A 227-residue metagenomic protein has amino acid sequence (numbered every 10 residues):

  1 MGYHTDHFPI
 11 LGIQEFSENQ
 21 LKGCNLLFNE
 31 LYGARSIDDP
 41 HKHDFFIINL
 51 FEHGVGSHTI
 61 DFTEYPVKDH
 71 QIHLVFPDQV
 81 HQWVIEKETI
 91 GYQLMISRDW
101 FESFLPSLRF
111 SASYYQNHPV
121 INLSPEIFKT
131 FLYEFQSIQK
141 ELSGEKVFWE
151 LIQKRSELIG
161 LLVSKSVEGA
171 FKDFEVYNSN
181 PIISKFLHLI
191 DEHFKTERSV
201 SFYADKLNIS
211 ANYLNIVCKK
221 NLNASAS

Functional and structural regions predicted by a protein language model:
M1-G56, T63-Y65: Generic protein-terminus/edge-of-domain signal
G2-G23, V84-L142, G160: A hydrophobic/aromatic-rich effector-binding and dimerization subdomain of bacterial HTH-type transcriptional regulators
E52, L132-S143, L187, D191-F194: Regular secondary-structure segments
S57-T59, V75, H81-E86: Short beta-strand His + acidic residue motifs that chelate non-heme Fe in jelly-roll/DSBH and cupin folds
F62-P77: Short acidic-glycine-tyrosine-enriched beta hairpin
H70, L214-N215: Short hydrophobic/aromatic patch on the recognition helix
L123, E145-L151, V163-L207, K220-S225: Short, Lys/Arg-enriched, Trp-marked, Pro/Gly-tolerant hinge/linker segments that flank
